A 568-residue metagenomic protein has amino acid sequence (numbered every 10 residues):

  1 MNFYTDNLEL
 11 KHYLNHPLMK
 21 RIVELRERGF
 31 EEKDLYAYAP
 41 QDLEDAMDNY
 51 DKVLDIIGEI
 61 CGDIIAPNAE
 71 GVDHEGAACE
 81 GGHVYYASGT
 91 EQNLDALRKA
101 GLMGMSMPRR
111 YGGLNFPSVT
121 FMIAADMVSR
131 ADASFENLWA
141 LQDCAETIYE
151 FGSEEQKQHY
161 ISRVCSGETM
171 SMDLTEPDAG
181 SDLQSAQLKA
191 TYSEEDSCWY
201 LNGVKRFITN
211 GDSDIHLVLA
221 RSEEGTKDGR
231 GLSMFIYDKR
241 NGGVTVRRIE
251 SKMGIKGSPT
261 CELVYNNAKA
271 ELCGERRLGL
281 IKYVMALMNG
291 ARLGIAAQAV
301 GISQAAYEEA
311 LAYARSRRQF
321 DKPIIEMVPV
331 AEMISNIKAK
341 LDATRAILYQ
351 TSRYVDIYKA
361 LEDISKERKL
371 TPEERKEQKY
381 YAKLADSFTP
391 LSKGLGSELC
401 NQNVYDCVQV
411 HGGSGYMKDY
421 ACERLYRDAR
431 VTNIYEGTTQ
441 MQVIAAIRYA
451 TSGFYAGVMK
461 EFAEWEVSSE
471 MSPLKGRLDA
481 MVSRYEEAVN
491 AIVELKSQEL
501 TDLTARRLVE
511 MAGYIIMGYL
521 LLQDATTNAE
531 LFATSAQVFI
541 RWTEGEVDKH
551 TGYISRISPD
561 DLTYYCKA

Functional and structural regions predicted by a protein language model:
M1-E80, V84: Extended, charge-enriched "interface" segments that sit outside catalytic cores
Y4-T5, E9-H12, L18-M19, I255 (+3 more regions): Alpha-helix capping/hinge segments and adjacent helical runs
L35, R240-G243, R247, P259-A291 (+3 more regions): A glycine-rich, basic-preceded beta-loop-alpha segment at the flavin cofactor/substrate interface of flavin-utilizing
G58-E59, G89-S162, S166, T209-G211 (+2 more regions): Internal helix-loop-helix
Y111, G453, W465-A568: C-terminal amphipathic alpha-helical interaction region
C198, N202-V244: A short core secondary-structure module
S316-K340: Terminal amphipathic helices with adjacent charged low-complexity linkers/tails
D342-K393, V489-L503, L522, T526 (+1 more regions): C-terminal helix-coil-helix/basic helical segment that borders enzyme active sites and/or dimer interfaces and provides
